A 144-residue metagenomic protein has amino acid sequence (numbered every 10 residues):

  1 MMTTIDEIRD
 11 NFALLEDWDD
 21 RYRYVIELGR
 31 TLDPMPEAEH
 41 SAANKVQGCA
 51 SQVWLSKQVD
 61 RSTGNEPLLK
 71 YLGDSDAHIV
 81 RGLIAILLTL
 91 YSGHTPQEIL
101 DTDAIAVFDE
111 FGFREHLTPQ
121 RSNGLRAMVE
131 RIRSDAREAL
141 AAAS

Functional and structural regions predicted by a protein language model:
M2-Q52, V59-N65, A106-S144: N-terminal intrinsically disordered, cationic/polar leader segments that include organellar targeting peptides
D6, R81-G82, T102: A generic alpha-helix surface/boundary motif
R23, A77, R81-A85, R126: Non-catalytic, well-ordered alpha-helical scaffold segments
V59-D60, G64-H78, L88-S92: Conserved interaction-surface patches within small, structured recognition/assembly domains
D74-R81, E98, P119: Short, well-ordered coil↔helix boundary/capping segments
S75, Y91-S92, D103, E115 (+1 more regions): Generic hydrophobic/packing signal
L83-Q97: Alpha-helical support elements that line or immediately flank enzyme active sites and cofactor-binding pockets
G93-D109: Glycine-rich phosphate/pyrophosphate-binding loops and their adjacent beta-strand/loop elements at enzyme active sites
